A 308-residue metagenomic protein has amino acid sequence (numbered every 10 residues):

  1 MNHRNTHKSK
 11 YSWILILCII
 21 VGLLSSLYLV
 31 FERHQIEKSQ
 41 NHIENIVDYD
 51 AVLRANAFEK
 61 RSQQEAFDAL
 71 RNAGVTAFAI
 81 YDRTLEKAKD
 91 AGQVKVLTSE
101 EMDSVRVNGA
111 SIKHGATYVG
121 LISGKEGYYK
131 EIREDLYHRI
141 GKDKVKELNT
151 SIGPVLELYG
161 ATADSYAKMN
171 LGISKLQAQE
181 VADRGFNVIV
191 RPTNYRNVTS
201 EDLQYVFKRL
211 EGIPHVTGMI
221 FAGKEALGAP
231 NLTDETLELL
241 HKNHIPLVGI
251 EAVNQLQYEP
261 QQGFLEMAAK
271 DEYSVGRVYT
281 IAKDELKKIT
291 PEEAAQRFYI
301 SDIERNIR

Functional and structural regions predicted by a protein language model:
N2-A55, T76: Hydrophobic secretory-pathway targeting helix
E37-I307: Soluble extramembrane regions of membrane proteins in the secretory/endomembrane system
